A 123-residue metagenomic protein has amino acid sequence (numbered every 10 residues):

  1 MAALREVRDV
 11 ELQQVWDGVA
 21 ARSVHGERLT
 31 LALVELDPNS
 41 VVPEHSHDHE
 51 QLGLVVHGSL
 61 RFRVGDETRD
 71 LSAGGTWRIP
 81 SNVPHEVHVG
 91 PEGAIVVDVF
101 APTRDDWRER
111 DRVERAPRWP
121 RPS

Functional and structural regions predicted by a protein language model:
M1-R28, A32-L33, E109-S123: A short, N-terminal "cap"/entry segment at the start of jelly-roll beta-barrel domains of the cupin/DSBH fold
R28, H47-D48: Short, small/polar residue-rich loop motifs at catalytic or cofactor-binding pockets
T30, S59-R61, T68, P84 (+1 more regions): Structural motif
A32-S46: Conserved short histidine dyad/triad with adjacent acidic residue
V34, G53, W77: Conserved GNAT-family N-acetyltransferase fold
H49-L60, G65: Glycine- and acidic-residue-biased ligand/ion/polar-headgroup-sensing regions
E67-S81: Short acidic-glycine-tyrosine-enriched beta hairpin
S81-D106: Ligand-binding loop in jelly-roll beta-barrel domains
